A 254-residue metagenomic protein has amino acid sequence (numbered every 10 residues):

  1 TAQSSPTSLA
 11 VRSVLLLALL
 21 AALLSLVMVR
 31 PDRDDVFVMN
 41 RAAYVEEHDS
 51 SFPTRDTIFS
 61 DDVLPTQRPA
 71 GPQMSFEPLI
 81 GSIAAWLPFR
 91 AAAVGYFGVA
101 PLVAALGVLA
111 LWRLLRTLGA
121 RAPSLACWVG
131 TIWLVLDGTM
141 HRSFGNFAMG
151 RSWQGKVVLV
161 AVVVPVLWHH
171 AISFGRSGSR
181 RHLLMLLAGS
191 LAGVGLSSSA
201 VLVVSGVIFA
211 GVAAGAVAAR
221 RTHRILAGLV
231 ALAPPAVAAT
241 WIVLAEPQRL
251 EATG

Functional and structural regions predicted by a protein language model:
T1-S25: Start-transfer (signal-anchor) and selected internal transmembrane alpha helices of multi-pass inner/ER membrane
T1-S4, A218-A219, A239-G254: Membrane-embedded, hydrophobic transmembrane alpha-helices
A2-T7, H170-M185, G215-L226: Membrane-interface junctions at the ends of membrane-embedded or membrane-associated helices
R12-L20, T222-I242: Hydrophobic alpha-helical membrane-interfacial segments at the cytosolic entry of transmembrane helices
A18-D137, H141-W153, V162: Active-site lumenal/periplasmic loops and adjacent helix-entry segments of GT-C-fold, multi-pass membrane
W153-S177: Specific aromatic-rich, kink-prone transmembrane helix
H182-S199: Membrane-interface alpha helices of multi-pass inner-membrane proteins
V203-L232: Perimembrane helix-loop-helix junctions
